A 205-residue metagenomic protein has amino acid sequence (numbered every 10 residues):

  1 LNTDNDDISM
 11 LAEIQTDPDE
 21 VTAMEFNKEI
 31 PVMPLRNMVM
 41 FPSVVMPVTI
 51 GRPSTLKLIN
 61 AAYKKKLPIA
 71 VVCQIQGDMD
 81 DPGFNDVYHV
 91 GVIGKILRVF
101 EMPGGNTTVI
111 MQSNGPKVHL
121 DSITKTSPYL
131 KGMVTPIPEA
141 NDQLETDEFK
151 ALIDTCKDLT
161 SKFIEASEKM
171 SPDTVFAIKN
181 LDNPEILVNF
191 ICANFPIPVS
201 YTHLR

Functional and structural regions predicted by a protein language model:
L1-R205: N-terminal low-complexity, acidic/polar interaction/targeting segments
